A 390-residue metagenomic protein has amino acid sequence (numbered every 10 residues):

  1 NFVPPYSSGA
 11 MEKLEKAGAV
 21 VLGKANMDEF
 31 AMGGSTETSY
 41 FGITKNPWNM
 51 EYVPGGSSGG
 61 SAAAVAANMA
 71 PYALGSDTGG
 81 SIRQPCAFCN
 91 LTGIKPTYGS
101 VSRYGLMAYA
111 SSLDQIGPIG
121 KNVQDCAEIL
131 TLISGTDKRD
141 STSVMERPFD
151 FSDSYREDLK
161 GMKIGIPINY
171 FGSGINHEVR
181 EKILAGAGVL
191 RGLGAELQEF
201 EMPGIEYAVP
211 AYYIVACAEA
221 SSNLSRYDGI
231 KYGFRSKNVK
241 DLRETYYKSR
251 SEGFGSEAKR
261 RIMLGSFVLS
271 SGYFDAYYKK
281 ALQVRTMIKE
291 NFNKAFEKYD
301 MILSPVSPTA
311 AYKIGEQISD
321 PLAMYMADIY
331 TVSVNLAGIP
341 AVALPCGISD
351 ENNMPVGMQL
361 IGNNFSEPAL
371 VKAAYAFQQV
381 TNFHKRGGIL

Functional and structural regions predicted by a protein language model:
N1-T78, A185-G188, L193, K289: Gly/Ser-rich catalytic/binding loops embedded in alpha/beta enzyme cores
Y6, I175-K182, M326, A369: Conserved alpha-helical elements of sugar-nucleotide-dependent glycosyltransferases
E12, K16, A67-A73, T78-G174 (+4 more regions): Structural helix-boundary/capping segments
L22, E196-E201: General small-molecule cofactor/ligand-binding pocket signal
N26, Y170-G172, I205, D228-L336 (+1 more regions): Serine-dependent amide/ester hydrolase catalytic core
F41, A211-A218, P355-F365: Short basic, glycine-rich beta-strand/loop surfaces that mediate nucleic-acid
H177-V179, V209-A218, K313-S319: Short glycine/threonine-rich loop-to-helix capping motif typified by GTGT followed within a few residues by an Asp-Pro
